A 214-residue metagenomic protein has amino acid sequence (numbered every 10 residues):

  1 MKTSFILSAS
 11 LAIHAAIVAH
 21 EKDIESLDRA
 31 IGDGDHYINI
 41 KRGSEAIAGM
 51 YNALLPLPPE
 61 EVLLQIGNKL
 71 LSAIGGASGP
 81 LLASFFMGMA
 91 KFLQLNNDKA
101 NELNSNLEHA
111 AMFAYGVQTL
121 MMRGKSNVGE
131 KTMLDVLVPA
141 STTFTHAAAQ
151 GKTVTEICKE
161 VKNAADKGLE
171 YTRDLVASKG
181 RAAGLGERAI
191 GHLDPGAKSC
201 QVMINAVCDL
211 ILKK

Functional and structural regions predicted by a protein language model:
M1-K214: N-terminal loops that bind phosphate or other acidic moieties and the adjacent beta-alpha structural core
